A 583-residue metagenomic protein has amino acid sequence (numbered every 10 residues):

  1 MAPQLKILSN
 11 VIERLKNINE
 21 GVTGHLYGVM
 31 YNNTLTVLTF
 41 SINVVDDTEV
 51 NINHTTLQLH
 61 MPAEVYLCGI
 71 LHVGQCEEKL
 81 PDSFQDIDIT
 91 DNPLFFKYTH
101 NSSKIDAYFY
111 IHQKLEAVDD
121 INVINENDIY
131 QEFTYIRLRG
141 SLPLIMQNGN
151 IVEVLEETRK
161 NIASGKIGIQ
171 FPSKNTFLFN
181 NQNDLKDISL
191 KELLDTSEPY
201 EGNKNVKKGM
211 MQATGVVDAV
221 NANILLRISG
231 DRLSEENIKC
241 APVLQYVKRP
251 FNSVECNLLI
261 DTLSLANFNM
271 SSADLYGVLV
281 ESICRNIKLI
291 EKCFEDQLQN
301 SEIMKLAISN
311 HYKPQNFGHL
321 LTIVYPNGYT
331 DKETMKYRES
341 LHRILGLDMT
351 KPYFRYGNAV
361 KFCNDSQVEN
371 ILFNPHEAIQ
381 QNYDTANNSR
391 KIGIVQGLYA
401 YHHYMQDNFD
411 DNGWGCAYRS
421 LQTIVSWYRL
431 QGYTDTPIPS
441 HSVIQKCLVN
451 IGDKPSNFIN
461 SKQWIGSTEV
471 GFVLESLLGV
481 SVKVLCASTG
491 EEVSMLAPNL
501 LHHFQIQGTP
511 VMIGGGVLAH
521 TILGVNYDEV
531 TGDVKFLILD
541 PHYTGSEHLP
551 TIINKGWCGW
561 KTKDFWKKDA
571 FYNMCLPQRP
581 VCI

Functional and structural regions predicted by a protein language model:
A2-V44, N387-N460, E475: Active-site nucleophile-adjacent alpha helix/oxyanion-hole segment immediately C-terminal to the catalytic cysteine
V11-A117, N125, T134-L144, N150-V154 (+3 more regions): Active-site-adjacent substructure of cysteine-protease-like catalytic cores
T48-N370: Long, charge-dense tracts
N122-V123, N148-I151, E156-E157, N183-D184 (+6 more regions): Short coil/turn segments at secondary-structure boundaries
M349, Y353-Y404, F409: A compositional signature for long Ser/Thr(±Pro)-rich, low-complexity
D407-Y418, N457-T468, E491-M495, Q507 (+2 more regions): Intrinsic disorder
I424, Y428-Y433, G452, L478-V482 (+4 more regions): Eukaryotic basic, amphipathic alpha-helical target segments in cytosolic regions
D533, I538-I583: Low-complexity, Gly/Ser/Thr/Pro-rich intrinsically disordered linker/tail segments
